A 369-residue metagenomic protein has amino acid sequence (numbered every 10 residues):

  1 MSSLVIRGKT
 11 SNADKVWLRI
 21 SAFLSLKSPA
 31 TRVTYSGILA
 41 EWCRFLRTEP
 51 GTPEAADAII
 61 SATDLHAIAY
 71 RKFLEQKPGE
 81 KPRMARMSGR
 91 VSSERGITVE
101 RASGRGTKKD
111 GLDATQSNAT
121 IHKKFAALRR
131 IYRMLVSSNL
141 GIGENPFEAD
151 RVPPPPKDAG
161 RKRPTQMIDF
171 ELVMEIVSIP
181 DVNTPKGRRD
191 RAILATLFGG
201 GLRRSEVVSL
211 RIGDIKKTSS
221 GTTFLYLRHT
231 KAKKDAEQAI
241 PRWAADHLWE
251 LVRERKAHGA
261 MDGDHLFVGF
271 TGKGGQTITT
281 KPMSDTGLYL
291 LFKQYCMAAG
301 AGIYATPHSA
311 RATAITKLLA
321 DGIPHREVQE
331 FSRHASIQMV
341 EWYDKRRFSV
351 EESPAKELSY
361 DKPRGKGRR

Functional and structural regions predicted by a protein language model:
M1-R369: Conserved catalytic core of the tyrosine transesterase superfamily
